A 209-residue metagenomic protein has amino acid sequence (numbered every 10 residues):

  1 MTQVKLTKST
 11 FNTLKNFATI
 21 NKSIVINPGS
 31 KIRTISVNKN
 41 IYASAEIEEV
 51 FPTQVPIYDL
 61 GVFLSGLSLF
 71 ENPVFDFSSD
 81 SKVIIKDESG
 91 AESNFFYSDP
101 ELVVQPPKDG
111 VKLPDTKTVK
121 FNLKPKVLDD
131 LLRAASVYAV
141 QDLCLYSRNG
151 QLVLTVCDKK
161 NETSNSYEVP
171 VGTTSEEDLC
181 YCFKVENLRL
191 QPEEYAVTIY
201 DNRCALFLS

Functional and structural regions predicted by a protein language model:
M1-Y97, P114-S209: DNA polymerase processivity clamps
P100-E101: Charge-dense, extended regions
P107-L113: Conserved mixed alpha/beta catalytic, RNA-binding, or beta-rich assembly cores of soluble enzyme, regulatory
